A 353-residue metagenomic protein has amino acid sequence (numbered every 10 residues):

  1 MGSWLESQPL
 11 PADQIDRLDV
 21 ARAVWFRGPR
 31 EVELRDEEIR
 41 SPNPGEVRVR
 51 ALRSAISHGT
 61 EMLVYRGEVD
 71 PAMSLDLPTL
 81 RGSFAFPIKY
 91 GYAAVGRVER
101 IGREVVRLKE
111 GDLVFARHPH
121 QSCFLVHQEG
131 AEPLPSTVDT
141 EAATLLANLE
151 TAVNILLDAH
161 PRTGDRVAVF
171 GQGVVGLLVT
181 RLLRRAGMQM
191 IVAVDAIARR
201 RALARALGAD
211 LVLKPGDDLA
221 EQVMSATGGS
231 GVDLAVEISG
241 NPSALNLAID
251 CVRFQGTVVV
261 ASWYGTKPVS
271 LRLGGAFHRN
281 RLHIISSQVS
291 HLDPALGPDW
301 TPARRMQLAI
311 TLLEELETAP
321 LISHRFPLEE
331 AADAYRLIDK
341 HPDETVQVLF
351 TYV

Functional and structural regions predicted by a protein language model:
G2-D19, I249, P298-V353: C-terminal hydrophobic helical "lid"/dimerization subdomain of Rossmann-like NAD(P)H-dependent oxidoreductases
E37-A94: N-terminal glycine-rich beta->alpha transition that marks the start or flank of a dinucleotide-binding site
Y90-R117: A glycine-/small-residue-rich N-terminal strand-loop-strand element that serves as the cofactor-binding glycine loop
R117-Q128: A structural motif shared across PLP-dependent enzymes of the aminotransferase-like
S136-D217, E221: Mid-domain Rossmann-like dinucleotide-binding core that forms the NAD(H)/NADP(H) cofactor-binding site
L207-I285: Glycine-rich cofactor phosphate-binding loops and adjacent beta1-alpha1 units of small-molecule cofactor enzyme domains
G229, L271-I322: C-terminal substrate-binding/catalytic core of Rossmann-like NAD(P)-dependent dehydrogenases/reductases
